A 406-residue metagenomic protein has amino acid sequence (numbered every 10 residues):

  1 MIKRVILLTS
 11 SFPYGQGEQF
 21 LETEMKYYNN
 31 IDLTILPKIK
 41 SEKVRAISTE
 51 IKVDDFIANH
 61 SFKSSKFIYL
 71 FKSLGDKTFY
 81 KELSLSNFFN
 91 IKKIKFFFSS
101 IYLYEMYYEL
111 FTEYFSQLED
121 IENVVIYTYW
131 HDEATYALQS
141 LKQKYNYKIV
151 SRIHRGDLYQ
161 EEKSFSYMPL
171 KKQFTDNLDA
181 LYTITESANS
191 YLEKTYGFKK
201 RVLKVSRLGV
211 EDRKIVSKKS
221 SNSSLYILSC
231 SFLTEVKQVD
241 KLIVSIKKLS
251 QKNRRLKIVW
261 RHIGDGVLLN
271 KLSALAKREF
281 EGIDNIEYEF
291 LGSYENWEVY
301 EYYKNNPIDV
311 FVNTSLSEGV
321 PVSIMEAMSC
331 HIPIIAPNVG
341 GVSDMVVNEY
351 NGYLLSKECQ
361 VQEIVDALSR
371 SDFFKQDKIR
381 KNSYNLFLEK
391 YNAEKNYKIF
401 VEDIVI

Functional and structural regions predicted by a protein language model:
M1-K63: N-terminal subdomain of nucleotide-sugar transferases
S151-H154, K172-I215: Donor nucleotide-sugar binding/catalytic pocket of nucleotide-sugar-dependent glycosyltransferases
Y182, K219-K237, I243-K247, W260-H262: Conserved donor-binding/catalytic core segment of Leloir-type glycosyltransferases
S273-Y302: Nucleotide-activated donor-binding/catalytic signature segment of Leloir-type glycosyltransferases, i.e., the conserved
L316: Aromatic "clamp/platform" in nucleotide-sugar-dependent glycosyltransferases that forms part of the donor/acceptor
P333-A336: Short hydrophobic beta-strand element within catalytic cores of glycosyltransferases and related nucleotide-activated
N348-E349, Y353-Q360, L368-F374: Conserved acidic donor-binding segment of nucleotide-sugar-dependent glycosyltransferases
K375-E402: A short, well-ordered alpha-helix in the C-terminal region of glycosyltransferases
